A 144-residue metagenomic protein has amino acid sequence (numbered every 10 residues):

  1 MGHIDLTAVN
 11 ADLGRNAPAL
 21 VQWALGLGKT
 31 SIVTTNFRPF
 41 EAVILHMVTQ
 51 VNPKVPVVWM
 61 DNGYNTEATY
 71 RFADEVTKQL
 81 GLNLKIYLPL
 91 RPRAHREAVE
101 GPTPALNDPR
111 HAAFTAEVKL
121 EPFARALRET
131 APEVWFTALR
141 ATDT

Functional and structural regions predicted by a protein language model:
M1-T144: ATP-dependent adenylation/nucleotidyltransferase module used to activate substrates
